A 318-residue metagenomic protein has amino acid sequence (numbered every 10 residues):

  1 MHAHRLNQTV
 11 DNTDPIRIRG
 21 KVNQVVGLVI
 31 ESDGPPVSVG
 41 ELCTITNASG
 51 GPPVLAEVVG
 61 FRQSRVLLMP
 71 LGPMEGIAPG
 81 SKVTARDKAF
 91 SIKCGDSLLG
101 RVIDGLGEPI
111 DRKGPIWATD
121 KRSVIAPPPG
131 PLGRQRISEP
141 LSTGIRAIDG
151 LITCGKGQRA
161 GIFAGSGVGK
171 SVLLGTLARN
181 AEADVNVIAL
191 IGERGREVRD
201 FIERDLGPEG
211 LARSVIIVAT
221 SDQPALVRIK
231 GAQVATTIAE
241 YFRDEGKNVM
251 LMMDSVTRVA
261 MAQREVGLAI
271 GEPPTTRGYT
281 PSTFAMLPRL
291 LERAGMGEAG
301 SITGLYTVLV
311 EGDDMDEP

Functional and structural regions predicted by a protein language model:
M1-T143: Acidic-enriched and Gly/Ser
K93, E108-P109, P129, T153 (+2 more regions): Proline-rich low-complexity regions
L141-G144, M286-P288: A general structural motif
G150-L151, G157-P318: P-loop NTPase catalytic core
